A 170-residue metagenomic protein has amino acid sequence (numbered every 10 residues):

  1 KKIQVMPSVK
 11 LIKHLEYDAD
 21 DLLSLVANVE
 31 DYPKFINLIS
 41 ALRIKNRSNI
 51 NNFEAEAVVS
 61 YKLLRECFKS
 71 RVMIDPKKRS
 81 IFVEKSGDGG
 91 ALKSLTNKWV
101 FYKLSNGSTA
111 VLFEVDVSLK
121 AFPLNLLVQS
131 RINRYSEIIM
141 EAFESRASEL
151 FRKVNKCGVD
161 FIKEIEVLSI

Functional and structural regions predicted by a protein language model:
K2-I50, L168-I170: Hydrophobic ligand-binding cavity/cleft-lining segments
I3, I12-L15, P76, D88 (+1 more regions): Terminal "cap-and-tail" regions of soluble proteins that handle hydrophobic small molecules
V9, K13, R43-N46, E56-S60 (+2 more regions): Amphipathic alpha-helical hairpins
L22-V26, Y32, A55, V72 (+2 more regions): Hydrophobic pocket/interface hotspot
S24-N28, N51-E56, K78-K85: Short Pro/Gly-enriched beta-strand edge/turn motifs at strand-loop
P33, S48, S60-A110, D116-S118: Hydrophobic-ligand binding "helix-grip"
S48-N52, V58, I81, K98 (+2 more regions): Alpha-helix boundary/capping detector
